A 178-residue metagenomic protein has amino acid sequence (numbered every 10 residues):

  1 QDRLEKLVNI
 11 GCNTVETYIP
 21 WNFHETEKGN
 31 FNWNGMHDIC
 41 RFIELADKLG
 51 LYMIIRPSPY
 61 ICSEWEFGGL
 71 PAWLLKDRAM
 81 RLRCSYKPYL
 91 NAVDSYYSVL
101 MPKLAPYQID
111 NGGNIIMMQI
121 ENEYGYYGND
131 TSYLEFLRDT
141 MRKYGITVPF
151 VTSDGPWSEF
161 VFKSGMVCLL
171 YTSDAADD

Functional and structural regions predicted by a protein language model:
D2-N9, N13-W65, R138, R142: Aromatic-lined substrate-binding rim segments of carbohydrate-active enzymes
T14, G50-I54, N114-M117, T147-V151 (+1 more regions): Beta-sheet entry/capping signal
W21-H37, K76-V93, I120-N129: The substrate-binding groove and active-site-proximal loops of carbohydrate-active enzymes, especially glycoside
G29-W33, P59-L82, L134, G165-L169: Aromatic- and acidic-residue-enriched segments that line the glycan-binding/catalytic groove of carbohydrate-active
Y60, C84, D94, S98: Conserved phosphate-binding/catalytic loop of the ribokinase/pfkB sugar-kinase fold
A92-F160: Active-site neighborhood of glycoside hydrolase catalytic domains
Y171-A176: Conserved small/polar residues in nucleotide/adenosyl-binding loops
